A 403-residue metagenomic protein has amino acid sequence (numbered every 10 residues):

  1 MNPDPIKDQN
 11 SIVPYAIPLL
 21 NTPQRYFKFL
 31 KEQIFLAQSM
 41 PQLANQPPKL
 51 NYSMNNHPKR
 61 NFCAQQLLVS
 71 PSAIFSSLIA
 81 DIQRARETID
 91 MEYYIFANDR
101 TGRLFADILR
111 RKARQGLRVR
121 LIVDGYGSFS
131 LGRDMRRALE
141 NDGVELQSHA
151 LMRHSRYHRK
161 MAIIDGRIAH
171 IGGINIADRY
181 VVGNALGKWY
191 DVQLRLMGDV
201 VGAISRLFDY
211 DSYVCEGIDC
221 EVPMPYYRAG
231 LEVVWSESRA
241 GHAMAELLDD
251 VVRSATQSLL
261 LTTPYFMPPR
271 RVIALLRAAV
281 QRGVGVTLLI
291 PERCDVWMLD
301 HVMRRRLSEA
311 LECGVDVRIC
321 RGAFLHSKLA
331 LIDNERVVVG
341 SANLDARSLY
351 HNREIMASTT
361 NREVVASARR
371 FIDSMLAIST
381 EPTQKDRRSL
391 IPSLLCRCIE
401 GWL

Functional and structural regions predicted by a protein language model:
M1-I17: Extreme N-terminal basic, low-complexity initiation segments that serve as generic localization/processing leaders
A16-L403: Charged, low-complexity intrinsically disordered terminal segments
